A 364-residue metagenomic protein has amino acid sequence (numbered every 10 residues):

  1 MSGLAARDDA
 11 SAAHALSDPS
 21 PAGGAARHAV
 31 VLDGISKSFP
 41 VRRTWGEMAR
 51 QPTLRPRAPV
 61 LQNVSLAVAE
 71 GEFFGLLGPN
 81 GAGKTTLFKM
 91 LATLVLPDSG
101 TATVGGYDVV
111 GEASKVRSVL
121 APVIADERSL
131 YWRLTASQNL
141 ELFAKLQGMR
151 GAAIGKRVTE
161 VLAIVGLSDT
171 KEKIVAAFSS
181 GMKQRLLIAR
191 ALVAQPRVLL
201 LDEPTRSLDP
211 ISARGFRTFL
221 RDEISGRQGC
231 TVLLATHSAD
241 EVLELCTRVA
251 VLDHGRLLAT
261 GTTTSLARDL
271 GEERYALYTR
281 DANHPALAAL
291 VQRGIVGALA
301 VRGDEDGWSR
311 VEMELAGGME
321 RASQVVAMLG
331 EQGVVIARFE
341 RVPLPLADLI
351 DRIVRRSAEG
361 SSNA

Functional and structural regions predicted by a protein language model:
G46-E47, E141, K145, A152-T170: Conserved ABC ATPase "signature" region
Q195: Conserved catalytic motifs of ABC-family nucleotide-binding domains
L199-E203: Catalytic Walker B motif of ABC-type/P-loop ATPase nucleotide-binding domains
R214-Q228: Helical segment within the ABC ATPase nucleotide-binding domain
T260-G261: ABC ATPase "signature
